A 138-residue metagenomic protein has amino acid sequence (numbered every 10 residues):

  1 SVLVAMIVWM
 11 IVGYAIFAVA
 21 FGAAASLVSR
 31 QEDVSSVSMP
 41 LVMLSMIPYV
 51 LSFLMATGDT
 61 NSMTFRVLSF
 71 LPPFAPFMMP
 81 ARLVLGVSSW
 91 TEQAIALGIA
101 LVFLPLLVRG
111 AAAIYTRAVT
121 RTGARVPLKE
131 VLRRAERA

Functional and structural regions predicted by a protein language model:
S1, L27, R82-V84: Short helix-loop junctions at transmembrane helix boundaries
V4, V8-W9, V87-R117: Alpha-helical transmembrane segments of multi-pass membrane transporters/translocases
I7-L44, A56-G58: A structural motif at transmembrane helix-loop-helix junctions in multipass membrane proteins
G13, F17, F21, S45-S52 (+2 more regions): Alpha-helical transmembrane segments of multipass membrane proteins
A18, G22, S45-P48, M55-T60 (+3 more regions): Membrane-embedded alpha-helices and immediately adjacent juxtamembrane helical segments in alpha-helical membrane
A23-S29, V102-A138: Junction motif at the cytosolic side of a transmembrane helix
M43-D59, R125-V126, E130-A138: Hydrophobic alpha-helical transmembrane segments of integral membrane proteins
F53-V102, A138: Membrane-interfacial helix-loop-helix junctions in multi-pass membrane proteins
